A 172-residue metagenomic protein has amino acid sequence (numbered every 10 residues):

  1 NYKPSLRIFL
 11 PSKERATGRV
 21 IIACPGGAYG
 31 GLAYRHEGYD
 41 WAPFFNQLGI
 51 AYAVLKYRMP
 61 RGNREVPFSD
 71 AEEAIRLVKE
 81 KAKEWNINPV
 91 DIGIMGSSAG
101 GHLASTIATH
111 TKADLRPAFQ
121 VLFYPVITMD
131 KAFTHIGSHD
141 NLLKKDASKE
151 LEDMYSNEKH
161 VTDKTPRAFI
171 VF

Functional and structural regions predicted by a protein language model:
Y2-P4, P11-V20, D163-T165: Proline/glycine-enriched tight loop/beta-turn segments at coil->beta junctions that connect or precede beta-strands
T17-G27, I170: Short beta-strand element of the alpha/beta-hydrolase
V20, N46-A53, G93, F119: A fold-wide structural signal in alpha/beta-hydrolase
G27, A51, K56-P60, V126: Short beta-to-alpha linker loops that shape the active-site pocket of alpha/beta-hydrolase fold enzymes
A33-D40, L55-P89: Catalytic nucleophile-loop/oxyanion-hole region of alpha/beta-hydrolase and closely related hydrolase-like folds
E73-S138, E152-D153: Primarily recognizes the serine-hydrolase "nucleophile elbow" in alpha/beta-hydrolase and SGNH/GDSL folds
D146-H160: Alpha-helical scaffolding within the catalytic cores of extracellular/periplasmic polymer-degrading hydrolases
K164, F169-F172: Short beta-strand/loop motif that positions the catalytic acidic residue of the alpha/beta-hydrolase fold
